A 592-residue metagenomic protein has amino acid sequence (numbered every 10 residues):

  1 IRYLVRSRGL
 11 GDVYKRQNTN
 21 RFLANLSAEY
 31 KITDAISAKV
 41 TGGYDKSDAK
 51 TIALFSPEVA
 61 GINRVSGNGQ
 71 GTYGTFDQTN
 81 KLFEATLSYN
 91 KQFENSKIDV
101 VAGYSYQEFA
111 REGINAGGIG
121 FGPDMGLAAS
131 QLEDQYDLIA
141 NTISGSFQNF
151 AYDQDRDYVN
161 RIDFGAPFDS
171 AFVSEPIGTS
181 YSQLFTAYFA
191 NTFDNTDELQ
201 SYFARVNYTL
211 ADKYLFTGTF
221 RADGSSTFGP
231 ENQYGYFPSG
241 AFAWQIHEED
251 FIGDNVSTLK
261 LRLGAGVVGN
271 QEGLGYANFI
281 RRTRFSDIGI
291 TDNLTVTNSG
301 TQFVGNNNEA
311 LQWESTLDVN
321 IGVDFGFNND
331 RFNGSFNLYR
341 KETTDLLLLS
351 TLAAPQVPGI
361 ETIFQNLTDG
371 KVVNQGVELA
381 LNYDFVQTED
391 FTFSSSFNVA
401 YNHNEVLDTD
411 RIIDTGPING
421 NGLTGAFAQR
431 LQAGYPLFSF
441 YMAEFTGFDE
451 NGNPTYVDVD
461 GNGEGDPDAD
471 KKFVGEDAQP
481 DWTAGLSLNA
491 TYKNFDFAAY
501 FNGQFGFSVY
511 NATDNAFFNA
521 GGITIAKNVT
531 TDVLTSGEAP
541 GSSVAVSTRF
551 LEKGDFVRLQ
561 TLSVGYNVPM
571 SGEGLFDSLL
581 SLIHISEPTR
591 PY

Functional and structural regions predicted by a protein language model:
S7-F55, S66-R430, K493, L551-S586 (+1 more regions): Extracellular/periplasmic, surface-exposed regions of secreted and cell-surface proteins
I62, A187-D194, S225, N451 (+2 more regions): Extracytoplasmic gating/loop element in the C-terminal half of outer-membrane beta-barrel translocons and assembly
L348-L352, G465-P467, F518: Conserved active-site-proximal loop/helix segments of enzymes involved in bacterial cell-wall and related
L367-N374, N421-N453, A520-T548, S586 (+1 more regions): C-terminal beta-signal and terminal closure region of outer-membrane beta-barrel proteins
N462: Acidic carboxylate motifs that coordinate Ca2+ or other divalent cations, activating on Asp/Glu
G475: Aromatic-residue-lined binding/catalytic grooves and analogous aromatic/hydrophobic interfacial grooves in multimeric
A478-V509: Glycine-rich, aromatic-lined ligand/substrate-binding cores of catalytic and carbohydrate-binding domains
